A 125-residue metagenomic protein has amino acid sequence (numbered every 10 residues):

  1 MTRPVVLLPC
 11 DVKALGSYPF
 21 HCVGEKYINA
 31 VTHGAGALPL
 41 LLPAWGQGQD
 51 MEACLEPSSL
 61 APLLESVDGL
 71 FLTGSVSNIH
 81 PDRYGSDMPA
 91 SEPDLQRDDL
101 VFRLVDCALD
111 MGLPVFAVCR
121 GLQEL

Functional and structural regions predicted by a protein language model:
M1-R120: N-terminal beta1-alpha1 cap of cysteine-dependent amidohydrolase-like domains
